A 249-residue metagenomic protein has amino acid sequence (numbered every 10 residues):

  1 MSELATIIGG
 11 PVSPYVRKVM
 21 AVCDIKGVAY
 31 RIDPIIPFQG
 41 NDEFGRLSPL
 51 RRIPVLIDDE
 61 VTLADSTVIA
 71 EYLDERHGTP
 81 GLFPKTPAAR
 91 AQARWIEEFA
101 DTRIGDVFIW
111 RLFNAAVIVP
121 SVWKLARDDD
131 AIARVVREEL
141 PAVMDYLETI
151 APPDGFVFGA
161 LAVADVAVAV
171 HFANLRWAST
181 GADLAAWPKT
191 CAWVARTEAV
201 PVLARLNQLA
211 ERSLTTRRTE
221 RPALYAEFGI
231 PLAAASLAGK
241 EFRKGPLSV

Functional and structural regions predicted by a protein language model:
M1-R134, A234-V249: GST-like domain detector, emphasizing the conserved glutathione-binding G-site in the N-terminal thioredoxin-like
M20-A21, V55, R196-A199, L224: Sequence-pattern detector for short linear motifs and compositional/periodic biases rather than a specific fold
E43, V117, G181, T216-R218: Residue-level signature of transmembrane alpha-helix interfaces in integral membrane proteins
R46, A199, Q208: Phosphate-coordinating loops and pocket residues in cytosolic domains that bind phosphorylated ligands
T79, R137, P141-M144, E211 (+1 more regions): Generic N-terminal initiation segments characterized by hydrophobic and/or small/turn-forming residues
L82, A204-L206: Acidic/polar loop patches that form or flank catalytic/metal-binding clefts of enzymes that bind anionic ligands
A100-A199, R205, V249: GST-like fold's C-terminal all-alpha helical module
A210-V249: Acidic/histidine-enriched, glycine/proline-rich intrinsically disordered or flexible terminal extensions
